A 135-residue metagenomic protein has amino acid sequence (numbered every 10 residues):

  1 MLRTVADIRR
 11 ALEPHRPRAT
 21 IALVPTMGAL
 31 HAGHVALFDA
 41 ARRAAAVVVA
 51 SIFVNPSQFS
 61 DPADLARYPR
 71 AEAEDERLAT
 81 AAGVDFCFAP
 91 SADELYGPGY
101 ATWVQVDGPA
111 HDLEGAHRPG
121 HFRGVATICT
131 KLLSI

Functional and structural regions predicted by a protein language model:
M1-I135: Nucleotidyltransferase catalytic core that binds NTPs
